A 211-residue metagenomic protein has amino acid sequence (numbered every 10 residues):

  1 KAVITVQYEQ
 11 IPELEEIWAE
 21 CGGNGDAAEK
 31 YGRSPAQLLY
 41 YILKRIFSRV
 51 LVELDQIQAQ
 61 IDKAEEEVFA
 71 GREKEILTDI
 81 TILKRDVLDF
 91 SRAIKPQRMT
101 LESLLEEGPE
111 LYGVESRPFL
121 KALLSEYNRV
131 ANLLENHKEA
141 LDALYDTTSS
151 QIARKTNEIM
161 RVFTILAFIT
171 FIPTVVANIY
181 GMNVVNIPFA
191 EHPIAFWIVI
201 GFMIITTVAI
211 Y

Functional and structural regions predicted by a protein language model:
K1-G113, F119-A122, E126-N136, I187-F189: Peripheral, non-transmembrane regulatory/ligand-interaction domains of membrane transport proteins
A70-G71, V114, A143, T174: Non-transmembrane, extramembrane segments of multi-pass ion/lipid transporters
L104-R117, L141-A153: Long amphipathic alpha-helical coiled-coil segments
S125-Y211: Hydrophobic alpha-helical transmembrane segments and their immediately adjacent juxtamembrane loops
